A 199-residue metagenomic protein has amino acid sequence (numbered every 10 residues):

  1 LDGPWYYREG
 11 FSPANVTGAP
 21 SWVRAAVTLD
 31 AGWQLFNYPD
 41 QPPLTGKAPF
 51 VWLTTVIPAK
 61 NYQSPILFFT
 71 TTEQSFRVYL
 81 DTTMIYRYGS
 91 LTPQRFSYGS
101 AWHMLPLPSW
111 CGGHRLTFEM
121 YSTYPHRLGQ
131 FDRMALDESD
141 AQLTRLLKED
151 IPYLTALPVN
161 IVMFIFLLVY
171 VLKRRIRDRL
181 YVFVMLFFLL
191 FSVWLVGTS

Functional and structural regions predicted by a protein language model:
L1-N61: Extended carbohydrate-recognition surfaces in non-catalytic/accessory domains of CAZymes and lectin-like proteins
P20, F36-G46, Y86-F96, A101 (+2 more regions): Sequence/structural signature of beta-propeller blade repeats across diverse families
W52-P65, L105-G112: Extracellular and analogous surface-interaction loops
I57-L80, L116-F118: Aromatic-lined ligand-binding clefts that engage carbohydrates, nucleic acids, or primary amines
L80-R115, M120-F131: Beta-strand-rich ligand-recognition modules
Y124-E138, S192-S199: Alpha-helical transmembrane segments of multi-pass integral membrane proteins
Q130-Y153: Short, aromatic-rich amphipathic segments at membrane interfaces that lie adjacent to a transmembrane helix or signal
L154-L172, R179-S199: Hydrophobic alpha-helical transmembrane segments of multi-pass membrane proteins
